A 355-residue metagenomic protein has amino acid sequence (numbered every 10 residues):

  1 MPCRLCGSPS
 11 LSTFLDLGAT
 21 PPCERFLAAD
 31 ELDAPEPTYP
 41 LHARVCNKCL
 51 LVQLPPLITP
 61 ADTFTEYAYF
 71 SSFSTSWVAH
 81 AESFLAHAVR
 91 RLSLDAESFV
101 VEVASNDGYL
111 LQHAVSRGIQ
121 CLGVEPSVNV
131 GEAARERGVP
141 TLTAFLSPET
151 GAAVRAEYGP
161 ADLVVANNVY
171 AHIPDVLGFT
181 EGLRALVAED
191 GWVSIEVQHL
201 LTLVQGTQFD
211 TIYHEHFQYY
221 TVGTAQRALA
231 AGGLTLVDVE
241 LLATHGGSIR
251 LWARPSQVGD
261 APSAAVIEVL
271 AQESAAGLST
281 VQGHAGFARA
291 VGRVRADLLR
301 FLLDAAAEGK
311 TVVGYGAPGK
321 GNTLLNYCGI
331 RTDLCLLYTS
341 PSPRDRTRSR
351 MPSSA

Functional and structural regions predicted by a protein language model:
M1-S76, E240: N-terminal juxtadomain amphipathic helix that follows a signal peptide/anchor or precedes a small N-terminal auxiliary
E97-N106: Conserved class I S-adenosyl-L-methionine
D107-R117: Conserved SAM-binding loop of SAM-dependent methyltransferases across substrates and taxa, primarily the Class I
V165: A conserved beta-strand element that flanks and buttresses the S-adenosyl-L-methionine
L177-W192: A short glycine-rich, Lys/Arg-flanked "PGG" loop and its adjoining helix->strand segment in the class I
I195-Q218, V222-A225: Short, glycine-/aromatic-enriched active-site segment of Class I SAM-dependent methyltransferases
H245-A290: Flexible, glycine-/basic-rich loop-and-beta segments that form/coincide with the SAM-dependent methyltransferase
Y338-T347, A355: Conserved small/polar residues in nucleotide/adenosyl-binding loops
